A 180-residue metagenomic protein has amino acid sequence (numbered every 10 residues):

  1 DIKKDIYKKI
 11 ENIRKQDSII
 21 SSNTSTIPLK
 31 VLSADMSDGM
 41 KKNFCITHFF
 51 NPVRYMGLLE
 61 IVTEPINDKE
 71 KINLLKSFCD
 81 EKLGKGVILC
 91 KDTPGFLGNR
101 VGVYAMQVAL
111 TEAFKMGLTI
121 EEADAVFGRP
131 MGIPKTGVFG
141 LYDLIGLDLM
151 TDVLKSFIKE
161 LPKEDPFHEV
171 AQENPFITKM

Functional and structural regions predicted by a protein language model:
D1-M180: N-terminal glycine-rich phosphate-binding loop for ADP-containing cofactors
